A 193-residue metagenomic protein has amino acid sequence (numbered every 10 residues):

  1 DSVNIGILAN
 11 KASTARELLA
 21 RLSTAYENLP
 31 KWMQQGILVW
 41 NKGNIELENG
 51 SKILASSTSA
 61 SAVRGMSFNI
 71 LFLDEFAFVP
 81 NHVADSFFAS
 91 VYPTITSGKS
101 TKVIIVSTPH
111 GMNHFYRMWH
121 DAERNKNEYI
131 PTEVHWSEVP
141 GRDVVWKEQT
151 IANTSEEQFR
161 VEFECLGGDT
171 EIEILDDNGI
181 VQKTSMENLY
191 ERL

Functional and structural regions predicted by a protein language model:
D1-G167, L175-R192: Phosphate/NTP-binding elements of NTP-utilizing enzymes
I172: GGW-centered surface loops in extracellular recognition modules
